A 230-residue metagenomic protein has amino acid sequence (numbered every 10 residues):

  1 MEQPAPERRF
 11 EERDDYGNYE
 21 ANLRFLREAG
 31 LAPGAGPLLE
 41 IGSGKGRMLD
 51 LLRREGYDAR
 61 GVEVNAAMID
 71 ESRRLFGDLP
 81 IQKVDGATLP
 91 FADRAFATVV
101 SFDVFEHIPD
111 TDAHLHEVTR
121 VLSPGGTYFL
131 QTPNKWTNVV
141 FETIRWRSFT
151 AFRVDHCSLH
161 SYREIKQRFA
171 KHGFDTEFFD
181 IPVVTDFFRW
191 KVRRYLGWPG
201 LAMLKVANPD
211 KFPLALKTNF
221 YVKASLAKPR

Functional and structural regions predicted by a protein language model:
M1-A92, T98-F102, L115, A215-F220: Conserved N-terminal segment of class I S-adenosyl-L-methionine
Q3-A21, R47, P109-E117, T127-S225: S-adenosyl-L-methionine-dependent methyltransferase catalytic module, highlighting the catalytic core
G56, N65, R74, A95-A97 (+3 more regions): Surface-exposed beta-strand edges and their flanking turn/coil or helix-capping segments
D103-H107: A short His-aromatic
A227-R230: Generic C-terminal helix-cap and adjacent flexible tail
